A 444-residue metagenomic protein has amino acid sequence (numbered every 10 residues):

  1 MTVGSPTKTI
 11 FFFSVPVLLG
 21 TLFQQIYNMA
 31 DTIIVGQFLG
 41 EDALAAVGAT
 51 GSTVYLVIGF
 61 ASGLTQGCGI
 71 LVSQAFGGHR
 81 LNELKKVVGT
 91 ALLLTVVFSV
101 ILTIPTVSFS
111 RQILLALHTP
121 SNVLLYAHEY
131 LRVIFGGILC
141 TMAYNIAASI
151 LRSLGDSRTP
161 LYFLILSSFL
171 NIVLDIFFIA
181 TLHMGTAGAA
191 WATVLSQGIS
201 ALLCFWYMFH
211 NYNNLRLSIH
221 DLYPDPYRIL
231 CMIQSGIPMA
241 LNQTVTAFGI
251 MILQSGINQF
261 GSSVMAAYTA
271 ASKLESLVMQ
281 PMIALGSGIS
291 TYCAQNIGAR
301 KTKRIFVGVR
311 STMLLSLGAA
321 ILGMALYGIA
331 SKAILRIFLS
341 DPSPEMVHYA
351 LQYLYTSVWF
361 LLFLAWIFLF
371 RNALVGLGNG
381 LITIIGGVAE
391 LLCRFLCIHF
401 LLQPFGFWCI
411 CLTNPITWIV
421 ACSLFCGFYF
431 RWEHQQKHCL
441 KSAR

Functional and structural regions predicted by a protein language model:
M1-S14, V72-G137, T181-I237, C293-F360 (+1 more regions): Short alpha-helical transmembrane segments in multi-pass integral membrane proteins
V3, T7-I26, A30, T53-F60 (+8 more regions): Residue-level signal for short hydrophobic patches within transmembrane helices of multi-pass membrane transporters
F12-D31, V133, Y144, S167 (+4 more regions): Transmembrane helical elements of multi-pass membrane transporters/channels
T21-Q25, G59, S99, T103 (+9 more regions): Residue-level hotspots within the lipid-embedded alpha helices of multi-pass solute transporters
L22, I26-L44, L114-S121, F177-T186 (+6 more regions): Helix-terminus/linker motif at the lipid-water interface of multi-pass membrane proteins
L44-I104, T141-P160, A267-S331, L364-G386: Small-residue-rich hydrophobic transmembrane alpha-helices
L56-G59, T103, N171-D175, A201-F205 (+4 more regions): Hydrophobic transmembrane alpha-helices of multi-pass small-molecule transporters
T65, V133-R152, P160-S168, A189-L202 (+4 more regions): Short runs within selected transmembrane alpha-helices of multi-pass transporters and secretion channels
